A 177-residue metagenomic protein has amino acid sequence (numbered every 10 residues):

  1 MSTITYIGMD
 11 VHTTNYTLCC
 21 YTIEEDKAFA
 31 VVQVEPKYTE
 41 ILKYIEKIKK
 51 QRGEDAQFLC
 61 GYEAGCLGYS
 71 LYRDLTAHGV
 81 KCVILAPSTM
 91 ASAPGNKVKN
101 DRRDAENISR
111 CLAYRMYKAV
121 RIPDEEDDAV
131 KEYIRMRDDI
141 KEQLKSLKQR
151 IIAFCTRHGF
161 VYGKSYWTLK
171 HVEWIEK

Functional and structural regions predicted by a protein language model:
S2-T22, I108: Gly/Thr-rich phosphate-binding beta-strand-loop-beta motif of the actin/hexokinase/Hsp70
E25-E54: Nucleic-acid-processing active sites and adjacent nucleic-acid-binding tracks, predominantly divalent metal-dependent
A56-G65: Short glycine-rich phosphate-binding loop at a beta-alpha junction
G68-Y72: Short, well-ordered alpha-helical microsegments
T76: Anion (oxyanion) recognition and catalysis
V83-R121, D128, E132, E173-I175: Short alpha-helix plus adjacent loop in nuclease-associated cores
K131-D139: Short, charge/polar-rich alpha-helical segments
D138-K177: Glycine-rich, often acidic, oxyanion-interacting loops/wings at catalytic, nucleic-acid, or phospho-protein interfaces
